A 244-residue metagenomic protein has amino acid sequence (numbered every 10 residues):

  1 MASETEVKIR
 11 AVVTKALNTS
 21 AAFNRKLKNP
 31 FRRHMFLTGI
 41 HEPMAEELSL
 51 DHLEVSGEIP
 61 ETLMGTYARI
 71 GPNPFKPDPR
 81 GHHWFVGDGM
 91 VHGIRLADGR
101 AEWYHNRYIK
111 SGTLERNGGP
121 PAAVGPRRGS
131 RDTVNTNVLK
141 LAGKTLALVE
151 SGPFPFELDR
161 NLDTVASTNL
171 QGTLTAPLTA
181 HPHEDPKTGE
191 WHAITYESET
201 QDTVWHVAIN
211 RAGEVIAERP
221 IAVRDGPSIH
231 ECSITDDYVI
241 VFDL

Functional and structural regions predicted by a protein language model:
A2-M90, I94-E102, N106-V124: N-terminal regions that are enriched for targeting/export leaders and immediately downstream pro/stem segments
E58-T66, F85-G89, A97-R100, V138-K144 (+5 more regions): Short, solvent-exposed coil/turn segments at beta-strand boundaries
G65-H83, H92-G93, N137-L139, G143-E150 (+3 more regions): Short beta-strand elements that form the blades of beta-propeller/WD-repeat-like and other beta-sheet-rich scaffold
P74-P77, T200-D202, D225-S228: Flexible loop/turn segments at secondary-structure boundaries
N106-V215: Well-ordered mid-protein domain cores that form the structural environment of catalytic cofactors
Q171-T175, A222-P227: Short coil/turn segments at the loop-to-beta-strand junctions that recur within blades of beta-propeller repeat folds
A180-H183, P227-E231: Conserved beta-propeller blade repeats
T195-S198, A208-N210, R219-V223, S233-Y238 (+1 more regions): Short, structured patches in soluble enzyme cores that scaffold and shape functional sites
